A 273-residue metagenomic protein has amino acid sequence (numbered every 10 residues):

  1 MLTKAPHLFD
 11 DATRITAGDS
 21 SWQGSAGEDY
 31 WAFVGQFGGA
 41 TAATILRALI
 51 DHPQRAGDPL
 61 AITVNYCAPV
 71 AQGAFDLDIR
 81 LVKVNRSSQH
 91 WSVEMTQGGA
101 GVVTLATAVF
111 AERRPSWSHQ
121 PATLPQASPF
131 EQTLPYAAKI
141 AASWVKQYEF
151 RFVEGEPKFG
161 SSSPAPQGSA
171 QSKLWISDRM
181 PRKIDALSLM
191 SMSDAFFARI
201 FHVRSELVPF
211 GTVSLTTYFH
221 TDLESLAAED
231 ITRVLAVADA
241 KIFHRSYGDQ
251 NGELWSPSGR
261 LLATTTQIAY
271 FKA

Functional and structural regions predicted by a protein language model:
M1-A273: Terminal targeting signals and extreme-terminal segments of soluble enzymes
